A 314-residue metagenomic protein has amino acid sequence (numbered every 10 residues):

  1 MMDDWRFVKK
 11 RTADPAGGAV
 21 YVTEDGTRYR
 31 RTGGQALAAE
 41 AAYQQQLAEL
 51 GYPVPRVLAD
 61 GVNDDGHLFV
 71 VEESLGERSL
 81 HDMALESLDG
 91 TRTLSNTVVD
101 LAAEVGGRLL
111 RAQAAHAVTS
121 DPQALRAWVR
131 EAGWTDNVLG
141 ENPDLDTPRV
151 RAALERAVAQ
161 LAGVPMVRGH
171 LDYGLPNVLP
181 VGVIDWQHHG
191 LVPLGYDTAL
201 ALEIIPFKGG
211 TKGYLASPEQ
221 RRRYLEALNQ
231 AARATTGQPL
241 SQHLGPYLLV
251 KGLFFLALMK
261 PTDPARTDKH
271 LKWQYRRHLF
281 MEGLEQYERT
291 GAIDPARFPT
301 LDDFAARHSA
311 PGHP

Functional and structural regions predicted by a protein language model:
M2-E24, Q35: ATP-binding glycine-rich phosphate-binding loop
G17-T23, E155-Y196: Active-site acidic catalytic loop and adjacent metal/ATP-binding pocket of ATP-dependent phosphoryl transfer enzymes
A19-S120: ATP-binding pocket architecture of kinase catalytic cores
T23-T27, L50-P53, L179-G182, E203 (+1 more regions): Short glycine/proline-enriched coil/turn segments at helix->beta-strand junctions
A115-L171, A292-H308: An alpha-helical support segment within catalytic cores of ATP-dependent transferases
T198-G237, L248-K269: Active-site activation/catalytic loop segments of kinase-like enzymes and analogous catalytic loops in related
G245: A conserved mid-domain beta-alpha-beta active-site/ligand-binding segment of alpha/beta enzyme cores
F254-P314: ATP/Mg2+ or Mg2+-diphosphate-binding catalytic cores that bind nucleotide phosphates or diphosphates via glycine-rich
